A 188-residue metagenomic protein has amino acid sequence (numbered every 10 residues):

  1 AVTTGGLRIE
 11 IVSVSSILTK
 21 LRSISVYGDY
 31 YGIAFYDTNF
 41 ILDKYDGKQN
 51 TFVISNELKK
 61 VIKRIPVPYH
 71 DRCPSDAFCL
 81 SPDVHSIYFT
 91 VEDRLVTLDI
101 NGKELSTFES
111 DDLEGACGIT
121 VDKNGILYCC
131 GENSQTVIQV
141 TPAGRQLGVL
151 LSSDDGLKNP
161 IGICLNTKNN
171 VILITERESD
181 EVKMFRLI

Functional and structural regions predicted by a protein language model:
A1-G6, F35, L42-Q49, S81-P82 (+3 more regions): Conserved beta-strand positions in repeat-built beta-propeller and related beta-rich domains
G6-N39: Asp-box/WD-like beta-propeller blade repeats and closely related beta-sheet repeat scaffolds
I9-E10, N50-V53, V96-T97, S106 (+2 more regions): WD40 beta-propeller blade core
S13-I17, S55-K59, D99-K103, T141-R145 (+1 more regions): Short loop/turn segments that connect beta-strands within beta-propeller blades
I17-S25, K60-H70, K103-E109, Q146-S153: A short beta-strand motif characteristic of beta-propeller blades
V26-K44, P68-S86, T90-D93, D112-I126 (+1 more regions): Beta-rich, blade/repeat-based domains predominating in secreted/periplasmic proteins but also intracellular
F89-E92, V96-T97, K103-P142: Loop/turn-rich, solvent-exposed surfaces of beta-rich toroidal or solenoidal domains
K158-I188: Blade-level signature of beta-propeller repeat domains, shared across WD40, Kelch, NHL, RCC1 and BNR/Asp-box propellers
